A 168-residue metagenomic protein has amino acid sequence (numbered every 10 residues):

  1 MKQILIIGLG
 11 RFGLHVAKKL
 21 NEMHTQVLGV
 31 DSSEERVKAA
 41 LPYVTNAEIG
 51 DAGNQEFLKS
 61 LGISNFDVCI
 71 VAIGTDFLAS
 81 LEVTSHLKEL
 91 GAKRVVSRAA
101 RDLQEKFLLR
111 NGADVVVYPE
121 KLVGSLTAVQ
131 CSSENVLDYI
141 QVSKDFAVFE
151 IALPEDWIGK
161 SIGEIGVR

Functional and structural regions predicted by a protein language model:
M1-R168: Cytosolic regulatory regions of ion transport systems
